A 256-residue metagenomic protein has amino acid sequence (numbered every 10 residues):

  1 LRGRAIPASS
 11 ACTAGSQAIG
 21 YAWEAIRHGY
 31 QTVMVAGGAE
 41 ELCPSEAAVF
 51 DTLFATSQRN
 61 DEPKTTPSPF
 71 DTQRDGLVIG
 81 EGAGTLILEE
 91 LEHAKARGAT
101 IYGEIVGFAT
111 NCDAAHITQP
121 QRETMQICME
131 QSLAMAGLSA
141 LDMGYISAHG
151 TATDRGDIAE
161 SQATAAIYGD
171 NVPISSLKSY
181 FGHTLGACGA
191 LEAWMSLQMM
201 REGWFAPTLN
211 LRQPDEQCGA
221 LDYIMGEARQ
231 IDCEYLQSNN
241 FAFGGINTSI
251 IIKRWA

Functional and structural regions predicted by a protein language model:
L1-Y21, Y30, L53-V78, S161-A190: Conserved catalytic cysteine-centered active-site region of acyl-thioester-dependent Claisen-condensing enzymes
A5-E40, V78-A99, T184-F205, I250: Active-site-proximal alpha-helical scaffold in enzymes
A5-S10, Q31-A39, T100-F108, L141-A148 (+2 more regions): Beta-strand segments within the central parallel beta-sheet cores of soluble alpha/beta enzyme folds
G15, A22, F50, I87 (+5 more regions): Conserved small-residue
E41-P67, T110-I127, T151-A163, A187 (+1 more regions): Active-site-adjacent elements of ketosynthase-type condensing enzymes
D61-A136, Y145: Condensing-enzyme catalytic core mediating Claisen C-C bond formation in acyl metabolism
L86-E90, A134, T164-A165, I251-W255: Short beta-strand-to-turn element immediately C-terminal to the catalytic PLP-Schiff-base lysine in fold type I
A136-D142, G219-A256: Flexible, low-complexity linker/loop segments at domain and module junctions
